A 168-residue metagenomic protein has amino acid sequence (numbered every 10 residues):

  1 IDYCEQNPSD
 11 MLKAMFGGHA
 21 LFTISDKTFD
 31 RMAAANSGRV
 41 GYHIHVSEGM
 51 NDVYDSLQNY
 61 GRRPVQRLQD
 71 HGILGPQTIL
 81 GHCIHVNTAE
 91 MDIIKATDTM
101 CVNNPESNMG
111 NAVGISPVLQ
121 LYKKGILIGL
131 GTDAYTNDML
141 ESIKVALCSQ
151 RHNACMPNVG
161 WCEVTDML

Functional and structural regions predicted by a protein language model:
I1-I84: Metal-coordinating catalytic core of metallo-dependent amide/deamination hydrolases
M11, T23, K27, N59 (+8 more regions): Conserved active-site and cofactor/substrate-binding residues in soluble primary-metabolism enzymes
F16, H45, L80, I94 (+4 more regions): Divalent metal-coordination and catalytic microenvironments
N36-G41, I73-P76, I93-V102, K123-I128 (+1 more regions): Glycine-enriched alpha-helix->loop->beta-strand junction motifs that scaffold or abut catalytic
E48, P105-G110, D133-Y135: Short, acidic/turn-prone active-site loops that include or flank metal/cofactor- and phosphate-binding residues
M50-R62, E90-K95, A112-L121, T136-N153: Histidine/acidic-residue-rich catalytic or RNA/ligand-binding cores of hydrolases and nuclease-related proteins
D70-I73, Q77, P117-L168: His/Asp/Glu-enriched, well-ordered alpha-helical/loop segment that forms or immediately abuts the divalent-metal
L80, H85-T88, N108-I115: C-terminal active-site-proximal or functional interface alpha/beta core segments in diverse enzymes
